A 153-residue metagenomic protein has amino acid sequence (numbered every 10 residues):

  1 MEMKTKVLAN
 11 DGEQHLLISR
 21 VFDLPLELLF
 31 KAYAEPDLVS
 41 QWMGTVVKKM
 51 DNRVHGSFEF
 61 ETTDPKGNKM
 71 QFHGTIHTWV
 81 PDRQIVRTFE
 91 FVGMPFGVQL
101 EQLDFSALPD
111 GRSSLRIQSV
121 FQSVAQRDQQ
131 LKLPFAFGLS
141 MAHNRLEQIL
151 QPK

Functional and structural regions predicted by a protein language model:
M1-V46: Hydrophobic ligand-binding cavity/cleft-lining segments
E13-S19, S57, Q71, Q84 (+2 more regions): Intrinsic-disorder/low-complexity, polar/charged segments enriched in Ser/Thr/Lys/Arg/Asp/Glu/Gln
L17-I18, P36-Q71: Short beta-edge strand/loop motif at the mouth of beta-sheet-based domains
R20, K48, F72-T78, F89 (+1 more regions): Hydrophobic/aromatic beta-strand elements that line small-molecule binding cavities or substrate pockets in beta-rich
L26, H77-R83, D104-S114: A short, structured loop/turn motif at beta-sheet edges
L29-Y33, V39, F58-F60, I76 (+4 more regions): Hydrophobic pocket/interface hotspot
G93-F137: Beta-strand/loop substructures that line and gate deep hydrophobic ligand-binding cavities in soluble
Q151-K153: Short, highly charged C-terminal tails/helix-capping segments
